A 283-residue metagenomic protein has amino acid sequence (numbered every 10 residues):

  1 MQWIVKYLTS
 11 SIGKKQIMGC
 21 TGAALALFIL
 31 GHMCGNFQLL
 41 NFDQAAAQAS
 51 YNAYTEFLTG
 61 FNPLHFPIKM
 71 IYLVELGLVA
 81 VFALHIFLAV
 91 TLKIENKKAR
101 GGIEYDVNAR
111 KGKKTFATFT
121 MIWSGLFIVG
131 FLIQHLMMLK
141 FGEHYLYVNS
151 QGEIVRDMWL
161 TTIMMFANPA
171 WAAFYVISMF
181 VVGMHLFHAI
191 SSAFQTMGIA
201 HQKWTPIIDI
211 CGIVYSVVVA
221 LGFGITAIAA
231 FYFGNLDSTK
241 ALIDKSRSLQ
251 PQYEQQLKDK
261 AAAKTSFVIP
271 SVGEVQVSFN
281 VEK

Functional and structural regions predicted by a protein language model:
M1-K283: Membrane-embedded alpha-helical bundles that constitute the cytochrome b-like, heme-associated redox core of multi-pass
